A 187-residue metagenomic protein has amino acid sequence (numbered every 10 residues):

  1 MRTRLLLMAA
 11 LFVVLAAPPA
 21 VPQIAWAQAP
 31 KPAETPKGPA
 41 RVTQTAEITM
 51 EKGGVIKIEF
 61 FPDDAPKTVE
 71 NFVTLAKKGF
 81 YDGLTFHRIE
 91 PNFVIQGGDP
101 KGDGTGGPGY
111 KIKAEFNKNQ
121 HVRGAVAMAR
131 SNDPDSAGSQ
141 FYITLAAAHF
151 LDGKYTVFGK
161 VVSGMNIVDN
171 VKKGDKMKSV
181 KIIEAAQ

Functional and structural regions predicted by a protein language model:
R2-Q187: Cyclophilin-like peptidyl-prolyl cis-trans isomerases
